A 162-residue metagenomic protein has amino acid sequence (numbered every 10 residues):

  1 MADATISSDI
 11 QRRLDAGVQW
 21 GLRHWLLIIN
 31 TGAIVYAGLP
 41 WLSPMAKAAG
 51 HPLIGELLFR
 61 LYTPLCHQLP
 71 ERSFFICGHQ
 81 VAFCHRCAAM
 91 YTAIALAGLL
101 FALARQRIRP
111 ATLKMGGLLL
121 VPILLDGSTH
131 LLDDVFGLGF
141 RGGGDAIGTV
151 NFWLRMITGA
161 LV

Functional and structural regions predicted by a protein language model:
D9-L22: Cytosolic juxtamembrane amphipathic/interface segments immediately preceding and feeding into a transmembrane helix
W20-L27, Q106-G116: Membrane-interfacial loop-to-helix junctions in multi-pass inner-membrane proteins
R23-L53: N-terminal signal-anchor transmembrane alpha helix
G32-P40, L96, R109-D134: Small-polar-interrupted transmembrane alpha-helices in polytopic inner-membrane proteins
A33, Y91-G98, R155-V162: Hydrophobic cores of alpha-helical transmembrane segments in multi-pass inner/ER membrane proteins, independent
M45-F83, G139-I147: Extracytosolic (periplasmic/ER-lumenal) interhelical loops and adjacent juxtamembrane/interface segments of multi-pass
A82-A102: Hydrophobic alpha-helical transmembrane segments
L124-V162: Alpha-helical transmembrane segments of multi-pass integral membrane proteins, characterized by long hydrophobic
